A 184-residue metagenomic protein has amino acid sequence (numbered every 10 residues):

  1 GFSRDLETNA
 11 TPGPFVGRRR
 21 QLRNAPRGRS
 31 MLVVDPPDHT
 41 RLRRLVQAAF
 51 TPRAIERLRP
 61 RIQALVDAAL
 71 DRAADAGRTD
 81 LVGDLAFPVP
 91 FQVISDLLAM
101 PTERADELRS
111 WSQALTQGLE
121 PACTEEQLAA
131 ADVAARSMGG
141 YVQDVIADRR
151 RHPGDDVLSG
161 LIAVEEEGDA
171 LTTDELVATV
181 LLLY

Functional and structural regions predicted by a protein language model:
G1-V82, F91-R109, Q113-T124, L128-V133 (+1 more regions): Active-site substrate-recognition loop segments, prototypically the cytochrome P450 B′-helix/B-C loop
A49, L115, V164-E165, L183: Alpha-helix boundary/capping residues
F87, F91, E107, A129 (+2 more regions): Central I-helix of cytochrome P450 enzymes
L97-E103, V145-G154, A170-L171, Y184: All-alpha helical catalytic cores of prenyl diphosphate-utilizing isoprenoid enzymes
G118, V145-R149, V164: Change "in soluble alpha/beta enzymes" to "in soluble alpha/beta proteins
